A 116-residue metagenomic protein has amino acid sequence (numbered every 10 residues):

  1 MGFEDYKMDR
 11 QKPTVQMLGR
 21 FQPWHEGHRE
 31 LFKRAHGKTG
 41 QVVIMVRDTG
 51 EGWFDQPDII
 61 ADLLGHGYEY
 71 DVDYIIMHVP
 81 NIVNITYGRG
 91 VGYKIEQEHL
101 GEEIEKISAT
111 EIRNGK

Functional and structural regions predicted by a protein language model:
M1-K116: Nucleotidyltransferase catalytic core that binds NTPs
